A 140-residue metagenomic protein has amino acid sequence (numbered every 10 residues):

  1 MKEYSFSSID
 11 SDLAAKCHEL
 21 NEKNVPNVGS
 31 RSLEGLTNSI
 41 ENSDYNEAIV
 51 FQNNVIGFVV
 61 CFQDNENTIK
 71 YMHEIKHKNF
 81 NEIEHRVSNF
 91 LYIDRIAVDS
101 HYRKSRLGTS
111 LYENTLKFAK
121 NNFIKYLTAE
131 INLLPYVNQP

Functional and structural regions predicted by a protein language model:
M1-C17: A short beta-loop-alpha structural element at the N-terminal edge of CoA-dependent acyl/N-acetyltransferase catalytic
K2, N53-F58, L91: Glycine-rich phosphate/pyrophosphate-binding loop shared by adenosine-nucleotide-utilizing enzymes
K16-L20, G35, N54, S110 (+1 more regions): Alpha-helical elements of Rossmann-like donor-binding domains used by nucleotide-donor carbohydrate transfer enzymes
P26-Q52, F58-E66: Active-site rim helix/loop that mediates acceptor-substrate recognition in acyltransferases
V60-R95: Conserved acyl-donor/pantetheine-binding loop and adjacent beta-alpha core of acyl/acetyltransferases and related
V98, K104-K117: Conserved acetyl-CoA-binding loop-helix of GNAT-fold acetyltransferases
A119-L134: Conserved GNAT acetyl-CoA-binding A-motif
L134-P140: Short, flexible/disordered intra-domain loops and linkers
